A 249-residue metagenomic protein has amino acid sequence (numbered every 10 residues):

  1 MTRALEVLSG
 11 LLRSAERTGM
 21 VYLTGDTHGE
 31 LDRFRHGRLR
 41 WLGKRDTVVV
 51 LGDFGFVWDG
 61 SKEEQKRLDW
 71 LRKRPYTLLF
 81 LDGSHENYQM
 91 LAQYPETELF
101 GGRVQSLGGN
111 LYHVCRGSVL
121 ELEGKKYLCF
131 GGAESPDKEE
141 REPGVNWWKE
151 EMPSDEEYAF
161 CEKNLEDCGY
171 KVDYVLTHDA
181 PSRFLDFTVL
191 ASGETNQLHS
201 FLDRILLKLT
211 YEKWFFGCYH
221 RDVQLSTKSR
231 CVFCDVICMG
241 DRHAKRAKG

Functional and structural regions predicted by a protein language model:
A4-S14, T24, G29-L122, A191 (+2 more regions): Core catalytic region of metal-dependent phosphoesterases/phosphodiesterases, especially metallo-beta-lactamase-like
L11, M20-D26, G37, E134-G144: Short, charged N-terminal beta->alpha structural module
R17-Y22, V119-C129, T227-R230: Beta-strand-turn-beta hairpins that frame and shape the catalytic cleft of phosphate-ester-processing enzymes
H28, F54-G55, S84-N87, A133-E134 (+2 more regions): Catalytic metal-binding/acid-base residues of hydrolase active sites
T77-L81, T97-G109, A180-G249: Conserved beta-sheet core of the metallophosphoesterase superfamily
G102, G109, L122-G193: Active-site-proximal loop/helix segment associated with metal-binding centers of metalloenzymes
